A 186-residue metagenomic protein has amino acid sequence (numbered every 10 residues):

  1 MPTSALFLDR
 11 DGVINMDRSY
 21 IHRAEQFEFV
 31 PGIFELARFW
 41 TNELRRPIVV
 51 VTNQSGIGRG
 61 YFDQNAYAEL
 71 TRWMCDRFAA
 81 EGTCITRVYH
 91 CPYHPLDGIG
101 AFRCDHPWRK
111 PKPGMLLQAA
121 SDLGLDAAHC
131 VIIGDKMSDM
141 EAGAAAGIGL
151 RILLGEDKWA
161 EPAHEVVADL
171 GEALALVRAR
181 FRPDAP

Functional and structural regions predicted by a protein language model:
M1-V49: Active-site neighborhood of HAD-like aspartate-dependent phosphohydrolases
P2-S4, N65, E69-R87, L96-I132 (+1 more regions): Asp-based, Mg2+/Mn2+-dependent phosphohydrolase catalytic module
L8-R10, T52, I133-D135: Active-site flanking residues adjacent to catalytic metal/cofactor-binding acidic residues
G12, S19, N53, P95-G98 (+1 more regions): Generic signal for short, ordered secondary-structure residues within or immediately flanking folded domains
I14-P31, I57-A66, A80-T83, I99-P107: Metal-dependent phosphoesterase signature
R46-Q54, G58-D76: Charged, well-structured alpha/beta interaction segments
P92: ABC-fold ATPase nucleotide-binding domain signature/coupling loops
